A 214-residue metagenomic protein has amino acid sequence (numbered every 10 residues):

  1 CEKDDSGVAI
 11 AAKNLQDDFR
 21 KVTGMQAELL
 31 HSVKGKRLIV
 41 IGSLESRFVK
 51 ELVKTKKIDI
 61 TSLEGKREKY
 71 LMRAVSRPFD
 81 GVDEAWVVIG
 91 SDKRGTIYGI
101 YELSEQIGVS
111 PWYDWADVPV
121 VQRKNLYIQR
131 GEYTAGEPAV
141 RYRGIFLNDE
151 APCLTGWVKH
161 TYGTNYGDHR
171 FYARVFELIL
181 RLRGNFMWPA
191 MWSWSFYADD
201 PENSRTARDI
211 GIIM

Functional and structural regions predicted by a protein language model:
C1-E137: Contiguous, structured surface segment used for ligand recognition
D4-D5, T23, A27, S32-G35 (+2 more regions): Aromatic-lined carbohydrate-binding surfaces of glycoside hydrolases
